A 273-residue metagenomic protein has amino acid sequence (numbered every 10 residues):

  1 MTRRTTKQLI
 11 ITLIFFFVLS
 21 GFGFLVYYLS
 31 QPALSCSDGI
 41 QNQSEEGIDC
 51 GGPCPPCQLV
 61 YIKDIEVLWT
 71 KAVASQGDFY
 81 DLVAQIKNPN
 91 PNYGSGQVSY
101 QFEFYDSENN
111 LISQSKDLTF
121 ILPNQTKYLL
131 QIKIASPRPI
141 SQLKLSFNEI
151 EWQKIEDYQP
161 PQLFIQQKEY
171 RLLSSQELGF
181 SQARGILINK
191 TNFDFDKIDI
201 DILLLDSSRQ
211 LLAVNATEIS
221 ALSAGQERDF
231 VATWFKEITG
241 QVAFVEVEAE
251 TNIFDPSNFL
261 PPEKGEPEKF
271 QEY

Functional and structural regions predicted by a protein language model:
M1-Q8: N-terminal Lys/Arg-rich, disordered targeting/topogenic segments
Q8-V60: Cysteine-rich modules of extracellular adhesion/ECM and protease-associated proteins
L29-S30, P55-D64, K154-L163: Proline/serine/threonine-rich low-complexity linkers at boundaries of modular beta-sandwich domains
V60-K116, L130, D194-D196, L203: The feature marks the first
I65-A72, I86, S113-D117, L130 (+4 more regions): Short structured motifs
D78-Y93, I150-V214: Surface-exposed interaction/gating patches
N110-R138, L212-I238: Intrinsically disordered, low-complexity Pro/Gly/Ser/Thr-rich segments with frequent PxxP/GP/PP motifs and embedded
I134-S174, V231-Y273: Terminal connector regions
